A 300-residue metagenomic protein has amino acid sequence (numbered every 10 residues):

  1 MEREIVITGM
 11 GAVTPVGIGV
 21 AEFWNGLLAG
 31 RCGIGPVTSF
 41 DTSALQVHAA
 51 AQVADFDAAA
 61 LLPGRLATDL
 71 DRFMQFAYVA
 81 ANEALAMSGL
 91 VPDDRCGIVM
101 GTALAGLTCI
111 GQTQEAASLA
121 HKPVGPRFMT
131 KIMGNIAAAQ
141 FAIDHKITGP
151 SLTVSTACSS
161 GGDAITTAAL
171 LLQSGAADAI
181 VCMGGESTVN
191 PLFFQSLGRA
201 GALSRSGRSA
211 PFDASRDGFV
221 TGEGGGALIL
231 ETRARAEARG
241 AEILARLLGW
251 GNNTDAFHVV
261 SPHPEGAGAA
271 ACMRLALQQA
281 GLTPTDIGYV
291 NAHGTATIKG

Functional and structural regions predicted by a protein language model:
M1-V16, F23: Generic N-terminal segment detector
E2, M87-G101, Q112-P126, I143-S151 (+4 more regions): Structural signature of cysteine-dependent C-C bond-forming condensing enzymes
E4-T8, L28-P36, R208-L282, G288-Y289: Condensing-enzyme catalytic core mediating Claisen C-C bond formation in acyl metabolism
I7, E22, L28-T156, G185-F193 (+1 more regions): Conserved beta-ketoacyl condensing-enzyme motif
A12-V16, A21, G64-N82, V124-M133 (+4 more regions): Active-site pocket-shaping loop/turn-to-helix segments
A21-N25, T108-K122, L171-S174, F194-S206 (+1 more regions): A glycine- and small-aliphatic-rich helix-loop capping segment at beta-alpha/alpha-beta transitions that lines
A77-M87, A137, A142-G184, V220-A241: Active-site-proximal alpha-helical scaffold in enzymes
A176-A200, S204-D217, W250-P264, A292-K299: Acyl-CoA/ACP chain-elongation machinery
